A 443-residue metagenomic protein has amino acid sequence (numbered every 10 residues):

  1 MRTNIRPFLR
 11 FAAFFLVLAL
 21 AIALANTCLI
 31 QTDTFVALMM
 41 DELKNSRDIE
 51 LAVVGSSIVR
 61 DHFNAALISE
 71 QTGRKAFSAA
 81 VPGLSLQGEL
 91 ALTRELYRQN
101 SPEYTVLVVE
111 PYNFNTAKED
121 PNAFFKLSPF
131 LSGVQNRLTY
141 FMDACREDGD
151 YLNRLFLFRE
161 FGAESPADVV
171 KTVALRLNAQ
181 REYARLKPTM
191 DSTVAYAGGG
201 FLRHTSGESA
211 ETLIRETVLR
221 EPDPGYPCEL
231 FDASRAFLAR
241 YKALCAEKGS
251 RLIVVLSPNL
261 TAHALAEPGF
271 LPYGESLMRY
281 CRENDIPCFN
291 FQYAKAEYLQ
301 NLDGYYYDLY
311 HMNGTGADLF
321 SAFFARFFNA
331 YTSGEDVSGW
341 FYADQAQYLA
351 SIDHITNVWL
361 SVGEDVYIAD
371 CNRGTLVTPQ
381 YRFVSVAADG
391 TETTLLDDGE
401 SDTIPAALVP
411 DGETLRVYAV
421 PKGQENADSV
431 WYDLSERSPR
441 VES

Functional and structural regions predicted by a protein language model:
R6-T27: Hydrophobic membrane-insertion alpha-helices, especially the h-region of bacterial N-terminal signal peptides
V54, I58-A144: Membrane-embedded segments
F124-K248, Y342-S351: Secreted/periplasmic serine-hydrolase-like ester/acetyl group-modifying domain
A266-Y348: C-terminal regions of proteins
N284, R326-D365, D370-F383, V409 (+1 more regions): Conserved catalytic region of serine esterases and O-acyltransferases that act on ester linkages in lipids
T394-S401: Short beta-strand segments within Ig-like beta-sandwich modules, predominantly Fibronectin type-III
I404-T414: Surface-exposed, short loops/turns at beta-strand junctions within beta-sandwich domains
N426-E442: Edge beta-strands of extracellular beta-sandwich domains
